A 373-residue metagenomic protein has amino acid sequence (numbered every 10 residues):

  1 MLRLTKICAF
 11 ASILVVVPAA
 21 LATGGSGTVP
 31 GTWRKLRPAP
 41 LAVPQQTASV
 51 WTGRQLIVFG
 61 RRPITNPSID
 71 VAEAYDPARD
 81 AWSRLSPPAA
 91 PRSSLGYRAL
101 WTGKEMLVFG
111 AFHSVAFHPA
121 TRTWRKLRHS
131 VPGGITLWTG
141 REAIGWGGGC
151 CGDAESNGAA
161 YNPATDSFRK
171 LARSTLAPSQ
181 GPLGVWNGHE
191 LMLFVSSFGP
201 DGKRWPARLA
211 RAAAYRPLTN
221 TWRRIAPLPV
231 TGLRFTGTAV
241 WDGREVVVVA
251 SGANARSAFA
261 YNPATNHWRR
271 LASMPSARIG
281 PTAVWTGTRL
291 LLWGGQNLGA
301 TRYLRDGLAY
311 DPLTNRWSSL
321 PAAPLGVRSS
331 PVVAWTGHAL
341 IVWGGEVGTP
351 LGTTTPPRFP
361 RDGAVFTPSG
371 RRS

Functional and structural regions predicted by a protein language model:
M1-K6: Positively charged n-region of N-terminal signal peptides that target proteins for export
C8-A19: Bacterial N-terminal signal peptides
A22-S373: Kelch-like beta-propeller repeat domains
